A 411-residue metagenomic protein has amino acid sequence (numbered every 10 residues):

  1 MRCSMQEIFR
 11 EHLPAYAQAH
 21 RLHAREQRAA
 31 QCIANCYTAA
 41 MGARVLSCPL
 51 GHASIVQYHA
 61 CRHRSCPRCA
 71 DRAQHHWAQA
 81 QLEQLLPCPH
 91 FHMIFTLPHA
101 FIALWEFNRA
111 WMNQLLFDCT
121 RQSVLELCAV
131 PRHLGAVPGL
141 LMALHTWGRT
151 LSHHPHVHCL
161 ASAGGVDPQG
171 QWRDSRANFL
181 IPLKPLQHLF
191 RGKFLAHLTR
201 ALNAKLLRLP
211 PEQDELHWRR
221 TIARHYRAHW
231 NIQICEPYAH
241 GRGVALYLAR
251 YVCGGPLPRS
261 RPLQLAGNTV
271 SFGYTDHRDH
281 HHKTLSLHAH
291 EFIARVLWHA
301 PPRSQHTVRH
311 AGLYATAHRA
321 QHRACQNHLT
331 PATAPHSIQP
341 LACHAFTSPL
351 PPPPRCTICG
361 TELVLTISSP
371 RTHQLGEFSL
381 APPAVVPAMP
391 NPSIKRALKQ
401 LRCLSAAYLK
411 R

Functional and structural regions predicted by a protein language model:
M1-R411: Beta->alpha loop/short-helix hinge microenvironment recognizer with preference for catalytic Tyr/His contexts
